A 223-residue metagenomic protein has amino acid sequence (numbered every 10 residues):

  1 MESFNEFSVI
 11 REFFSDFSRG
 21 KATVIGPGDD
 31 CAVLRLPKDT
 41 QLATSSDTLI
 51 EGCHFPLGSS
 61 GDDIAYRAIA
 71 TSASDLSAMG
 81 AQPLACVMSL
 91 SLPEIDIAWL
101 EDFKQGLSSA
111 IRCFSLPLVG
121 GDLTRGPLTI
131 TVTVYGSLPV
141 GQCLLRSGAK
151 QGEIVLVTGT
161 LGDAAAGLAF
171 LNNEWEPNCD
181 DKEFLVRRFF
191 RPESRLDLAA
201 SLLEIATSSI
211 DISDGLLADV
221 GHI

Functional and structural regions predicted by a protein language model:
M1-I223: Helix-biased detector of long, well-ordered alpha-helical tracts
